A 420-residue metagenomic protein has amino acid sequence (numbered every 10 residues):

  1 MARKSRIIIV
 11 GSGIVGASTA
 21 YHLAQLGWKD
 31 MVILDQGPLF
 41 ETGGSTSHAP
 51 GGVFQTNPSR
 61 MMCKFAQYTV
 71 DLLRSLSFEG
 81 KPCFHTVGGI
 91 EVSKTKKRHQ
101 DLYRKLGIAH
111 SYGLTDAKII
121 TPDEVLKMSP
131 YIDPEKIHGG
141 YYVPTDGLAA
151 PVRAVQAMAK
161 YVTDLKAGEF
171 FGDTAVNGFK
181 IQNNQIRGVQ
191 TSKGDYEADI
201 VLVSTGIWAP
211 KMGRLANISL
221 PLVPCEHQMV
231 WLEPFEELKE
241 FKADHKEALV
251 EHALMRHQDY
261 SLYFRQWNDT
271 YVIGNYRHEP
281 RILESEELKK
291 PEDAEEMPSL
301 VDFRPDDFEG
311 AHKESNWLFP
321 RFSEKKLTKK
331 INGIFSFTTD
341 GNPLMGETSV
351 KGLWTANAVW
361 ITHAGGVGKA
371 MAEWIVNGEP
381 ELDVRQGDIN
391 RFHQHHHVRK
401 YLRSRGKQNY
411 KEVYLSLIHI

Functional and structural regions predicted by a protein language model:
A24-S45: Glycine-rich FAD pyrophosphate-binding loop
P50-M128, D259-F264, I282, S299: Dinucleotide-binding Rossmann-like beta1-alpha1 core, especially the glycine-rich loop that anchors the ADP
K81-E91, D116-K118, P122, L126-L165 (+2 more regions): Helix-loop-beta segment of a Rossmann-like dinucleotide-binding subdomain
V143-D199: Helical element adjacent to the flavin cofactor pocket in flavoenzyme catalytic cores
A198-H245, L382: Central helical "cap/lid" subdomain
F235-K351: Active-site lid/adjacent beta-loop-alpha segment flanking the redox-cofactor pocket in flavoenzymes
D302-R405, L415-S416: C-terminal catalytic lobe of FAD-dependent flavoproteins
I418-I420: Conserved small/polar residues in nucleotide/adenosyl-binding loops
